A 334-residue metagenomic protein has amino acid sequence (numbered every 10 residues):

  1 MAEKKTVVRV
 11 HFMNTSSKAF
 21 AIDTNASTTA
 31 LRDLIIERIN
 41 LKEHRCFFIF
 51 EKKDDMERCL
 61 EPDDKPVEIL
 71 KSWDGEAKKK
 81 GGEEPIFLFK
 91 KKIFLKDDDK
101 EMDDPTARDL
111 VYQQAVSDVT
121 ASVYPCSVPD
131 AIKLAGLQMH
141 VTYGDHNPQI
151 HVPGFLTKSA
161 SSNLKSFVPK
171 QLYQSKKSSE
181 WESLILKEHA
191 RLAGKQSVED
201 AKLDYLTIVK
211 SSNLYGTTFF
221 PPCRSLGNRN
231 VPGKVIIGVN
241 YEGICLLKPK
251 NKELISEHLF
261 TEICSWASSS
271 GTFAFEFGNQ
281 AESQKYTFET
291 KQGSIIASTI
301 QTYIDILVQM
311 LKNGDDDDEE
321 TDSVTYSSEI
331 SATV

Functional and structural regions predicted by a protein language model:
M1-E3, A77-E83, W266: Short glycine/proline-enriched loop/turn "hinge" motifs that connect secondary-structure elements and lie
A2-D23, D33, Q113-D118, V123-V334: N-terminal recruitment modules of adaptor/scaffold proteins
F12, T28, R32-E37, L41-C46 (+4 more regions): Extended cytosolic scaffolds built from alpha-helical repeats
L34, R38-R58, D130-L134, T272-E276: Short loop-to-beta-strand transition segments
E43, K53-P85: Eukaryotic mixed-charge, acidic/polar low-complexity intrinsically disordered regions
H44, D63, W73, P105 (+2 more regions): Surface-exposed loop/turn and secondary-structure junction residues enriched for glycine/proline
